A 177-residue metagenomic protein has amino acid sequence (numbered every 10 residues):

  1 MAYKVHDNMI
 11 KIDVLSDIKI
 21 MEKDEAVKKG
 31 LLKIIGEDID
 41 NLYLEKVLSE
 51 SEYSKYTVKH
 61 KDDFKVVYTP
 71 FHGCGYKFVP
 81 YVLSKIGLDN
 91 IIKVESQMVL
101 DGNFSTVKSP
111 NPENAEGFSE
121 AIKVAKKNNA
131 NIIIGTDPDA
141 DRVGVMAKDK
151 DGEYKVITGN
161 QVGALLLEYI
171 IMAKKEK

Functional and structural regions predicted by a protein language model:
M1-S119, V124-A125: Gly/Ser/Thr-enriched, mixed-charge loops and adjacent short helices that form phosphate/oxyanion-binding elements
Y3-D7, K123-K177: Replace "Mg2+/Mn2+-dependent" with "divalent metal-dependent
